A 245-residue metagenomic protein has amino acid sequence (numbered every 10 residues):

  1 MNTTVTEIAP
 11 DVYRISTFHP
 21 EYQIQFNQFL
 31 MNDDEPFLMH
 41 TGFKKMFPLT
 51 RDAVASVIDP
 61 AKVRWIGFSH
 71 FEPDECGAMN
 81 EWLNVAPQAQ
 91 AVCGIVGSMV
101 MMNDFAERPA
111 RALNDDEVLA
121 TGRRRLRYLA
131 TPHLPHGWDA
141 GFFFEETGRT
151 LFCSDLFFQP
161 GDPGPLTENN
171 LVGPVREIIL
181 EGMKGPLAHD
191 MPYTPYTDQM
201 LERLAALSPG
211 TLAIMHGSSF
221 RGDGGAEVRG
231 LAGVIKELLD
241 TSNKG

Functional and structural regions predicted by a protein language model:
N2-A55, G141-S154: Conserved beta-strand hairpin/beta-sheet module of binuclear metal-dependent hydrolase folds, prominently
E7-P10, A89-A140, P192, Y196-M200 (+1 more regions): Metallo-beta-lactamase
R14-P20, G42-K44, G67-H70, R127-H133 (+1 more regions): Short, flexible loop segments at the rims of nucleotide/cofactor-binding pockets, characterized by
M39-T41, V63-F71, Q90-I95, L151-D155 (+2 more regions): Active-site neighborhood of phospho(di)ester-bond hydrolases with catalytic His/Asp-centered motifs
K44, P132-E227, G233-L238: Metallo-beta-lactamase
M46-V92: Active-site metal-binding motif and surrounding structural segment of the metallo-beta-lactamase
R64-I66, R123-L126, I179-A188: Short, basic, glycine/proline-bearing loop/turn elements
